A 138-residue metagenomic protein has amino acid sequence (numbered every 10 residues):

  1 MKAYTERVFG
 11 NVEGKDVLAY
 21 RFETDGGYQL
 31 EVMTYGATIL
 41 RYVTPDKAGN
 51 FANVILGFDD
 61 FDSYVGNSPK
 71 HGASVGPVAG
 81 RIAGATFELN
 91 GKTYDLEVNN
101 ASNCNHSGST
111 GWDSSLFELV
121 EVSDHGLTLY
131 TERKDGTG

Functional and structural regions predicted by a protein language model:
M1-G138: Surface-exposed acidic/polar loop and edge beta-strand patches at domain peripheries
